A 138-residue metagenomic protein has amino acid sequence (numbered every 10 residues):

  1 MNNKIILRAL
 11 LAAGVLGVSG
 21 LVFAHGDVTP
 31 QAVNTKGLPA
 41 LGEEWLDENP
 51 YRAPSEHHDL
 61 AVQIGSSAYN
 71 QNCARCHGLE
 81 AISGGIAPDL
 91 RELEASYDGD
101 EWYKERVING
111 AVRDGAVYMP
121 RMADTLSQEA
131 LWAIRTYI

Functional and structural regions predicted by a protein language model:
N2-L60, Y137-I138: Post-cleavage N-terminal segment of exported redox proteins
V18, E80, E94-Y97: Residues at alpha-helix boundaries and short interhelical turns
V28-A32, R91-I138: Extracytoplasmic electron-transfer domains, predominantly the class I c-type cytochrome c fold
W45, H57-E80, E101-N109: Sequence/structural segment immediately N-terminal to covalent heme-attachment motifs in c-type and related
A81-G84, G115: Short amphipathic alpha-helical interaction/hinge segments
G85-L90: Short cysteine/histidine-rich zinc-coordinating motifs and their immediately flanking basic loops
